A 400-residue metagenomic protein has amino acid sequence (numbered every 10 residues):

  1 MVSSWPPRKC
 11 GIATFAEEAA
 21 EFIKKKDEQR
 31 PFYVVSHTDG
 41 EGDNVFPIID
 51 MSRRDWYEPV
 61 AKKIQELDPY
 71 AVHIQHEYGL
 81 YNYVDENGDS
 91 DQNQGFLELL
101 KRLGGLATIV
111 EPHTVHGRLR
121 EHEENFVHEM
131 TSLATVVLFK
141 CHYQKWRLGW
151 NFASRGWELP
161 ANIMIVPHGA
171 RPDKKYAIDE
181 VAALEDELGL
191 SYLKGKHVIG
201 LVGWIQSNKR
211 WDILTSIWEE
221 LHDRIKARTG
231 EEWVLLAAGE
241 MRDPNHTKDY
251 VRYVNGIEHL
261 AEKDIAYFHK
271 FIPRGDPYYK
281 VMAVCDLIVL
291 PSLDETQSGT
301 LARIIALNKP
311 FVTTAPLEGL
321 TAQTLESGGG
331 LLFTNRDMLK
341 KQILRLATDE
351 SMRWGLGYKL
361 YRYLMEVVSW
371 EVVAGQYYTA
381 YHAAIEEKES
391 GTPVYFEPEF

Functional and structural regions predicted by a protein language model:
C10, S351-E389, F400: A charged, aromatic-enriched C-terminal amphipathic alpha-helix characteristic of glycosyltransferases across folds
S132-A182: Donor nucleotide-sugar binding/catalytic pocket of nucleotide-sugar-dependent glycosyltransferases
K175-Y192, Y253: A short helix/loop element that forms part of the nucleotide-sugar donor recognition site in Leloir-type
S191-K209, T215-W218, L236: Conserved donor-binding/catalytic core segment of Leloir-type glycosyltransferases
G239, T247-D276, S327: Nucleotide-activated donor-binding/catalytic signature segment of Leloir-type glycosyltransferases, i.e., the conserved
L293-D294: Aromatic "clamp/platform" in nucleotide-sugar-dependent glycosyltransferases that forms part of the donor/acceptor
P310-A315: Short hydrophobic beta-strand element within catalytic cores of glycosyltransferases and related nucleotide-activated
E326-D337, R345-S351: Conserved acidic donor-binding segment of nucleotide-sugar-dependent glycosyltransferases
